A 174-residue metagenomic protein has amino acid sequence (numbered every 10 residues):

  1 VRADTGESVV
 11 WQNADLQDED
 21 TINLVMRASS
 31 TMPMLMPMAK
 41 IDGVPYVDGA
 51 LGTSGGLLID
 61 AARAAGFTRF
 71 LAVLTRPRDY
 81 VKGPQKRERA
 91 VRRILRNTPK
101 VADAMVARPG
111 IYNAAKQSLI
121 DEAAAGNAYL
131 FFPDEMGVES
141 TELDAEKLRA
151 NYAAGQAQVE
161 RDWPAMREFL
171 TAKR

Functional and structural regions predicted by a protein language model:
V1-R174: Patatin-like phospholipase
